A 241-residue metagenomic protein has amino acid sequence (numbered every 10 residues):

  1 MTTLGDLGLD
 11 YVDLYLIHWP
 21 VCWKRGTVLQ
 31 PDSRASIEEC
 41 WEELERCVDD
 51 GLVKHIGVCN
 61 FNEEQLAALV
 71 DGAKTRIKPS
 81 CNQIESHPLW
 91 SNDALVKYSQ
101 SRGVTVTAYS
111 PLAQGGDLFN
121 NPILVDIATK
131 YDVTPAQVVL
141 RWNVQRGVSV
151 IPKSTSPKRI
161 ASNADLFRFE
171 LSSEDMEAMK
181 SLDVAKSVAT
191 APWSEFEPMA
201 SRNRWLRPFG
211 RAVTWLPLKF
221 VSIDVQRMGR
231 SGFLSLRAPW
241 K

Functional and structural regions predicted by a protein language model:
M1-I17, R46-D50: CE4/NodB-like, metal-dependent polysaccharide N-deacetylase domain that modifies extracellular/periplasmic N-acetylated
W19-G210, W215-K241: Beta/alpha (TIM)-barrel catalytic core signal, keyed to glycine-rich beta->alpha loops juxtaposed to Asp/Glu that bind
